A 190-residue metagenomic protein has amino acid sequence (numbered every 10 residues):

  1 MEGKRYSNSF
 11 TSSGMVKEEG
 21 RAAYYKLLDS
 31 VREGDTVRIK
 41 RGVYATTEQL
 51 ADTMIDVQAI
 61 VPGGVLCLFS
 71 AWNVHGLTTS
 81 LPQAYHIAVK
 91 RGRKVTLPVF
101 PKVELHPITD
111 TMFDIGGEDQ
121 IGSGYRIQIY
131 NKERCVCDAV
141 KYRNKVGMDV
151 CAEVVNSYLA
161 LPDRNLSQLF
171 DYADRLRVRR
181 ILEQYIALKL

Functional and structural regions predicted by a protein language model:
M1-S70: Short beta-edge/loop segments at beta->alpha junctions of small alpha/beta modules that act as binding/recognition
V31, W72, R91-R93: Short, solvent-exposed loop/turn elements at beta->coil junctions and helix N-caps that rim active or binding pockets
R32-E33, V74, R175: Residues at alpha-helix termini
L77-L190: Phosphate-handling catalytic interfaces
